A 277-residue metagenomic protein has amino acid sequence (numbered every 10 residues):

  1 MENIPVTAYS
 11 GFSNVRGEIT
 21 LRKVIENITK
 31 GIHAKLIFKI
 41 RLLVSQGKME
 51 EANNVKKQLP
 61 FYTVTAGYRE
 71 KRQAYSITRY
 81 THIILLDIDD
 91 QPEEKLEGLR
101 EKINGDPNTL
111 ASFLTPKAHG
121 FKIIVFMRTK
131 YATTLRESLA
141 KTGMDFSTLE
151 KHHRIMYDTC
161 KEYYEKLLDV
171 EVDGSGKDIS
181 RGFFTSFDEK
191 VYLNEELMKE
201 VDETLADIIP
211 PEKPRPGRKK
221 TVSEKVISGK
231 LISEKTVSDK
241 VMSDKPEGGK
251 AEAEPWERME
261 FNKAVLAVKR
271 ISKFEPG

Functional and structural regions predicted by a protein language model:
M1-H82, V226: DNA replication initiation on ssDNA origins
N3-V6, S10, R16, I28 (+4 more regions): Catalytic "initiation/cleavage/transfer" segments centered on a nucleophilic residue and adjacent nucleic-acid-engaging
A34-I37, L42, Q46-G47, R79-G105 (+4 more regions): Modules that initiate DNA replication and primer synthesis
F61-Y62, I83-I84, F121, G182-F183: A broad, low-specificity signal marking well-ordered, structured residues that form hydrophobic/aromatic
T65, D87, F113, I124 (+1 more regions): Residues in well-ordered beta-strands of folded domains
A74-R79, S112-A118: Short glycine/proline-enriched loop/turn "hinge" motifs that connect secondary-structure elements and lie
A111-K117, D173-D178: Short beta-strand
